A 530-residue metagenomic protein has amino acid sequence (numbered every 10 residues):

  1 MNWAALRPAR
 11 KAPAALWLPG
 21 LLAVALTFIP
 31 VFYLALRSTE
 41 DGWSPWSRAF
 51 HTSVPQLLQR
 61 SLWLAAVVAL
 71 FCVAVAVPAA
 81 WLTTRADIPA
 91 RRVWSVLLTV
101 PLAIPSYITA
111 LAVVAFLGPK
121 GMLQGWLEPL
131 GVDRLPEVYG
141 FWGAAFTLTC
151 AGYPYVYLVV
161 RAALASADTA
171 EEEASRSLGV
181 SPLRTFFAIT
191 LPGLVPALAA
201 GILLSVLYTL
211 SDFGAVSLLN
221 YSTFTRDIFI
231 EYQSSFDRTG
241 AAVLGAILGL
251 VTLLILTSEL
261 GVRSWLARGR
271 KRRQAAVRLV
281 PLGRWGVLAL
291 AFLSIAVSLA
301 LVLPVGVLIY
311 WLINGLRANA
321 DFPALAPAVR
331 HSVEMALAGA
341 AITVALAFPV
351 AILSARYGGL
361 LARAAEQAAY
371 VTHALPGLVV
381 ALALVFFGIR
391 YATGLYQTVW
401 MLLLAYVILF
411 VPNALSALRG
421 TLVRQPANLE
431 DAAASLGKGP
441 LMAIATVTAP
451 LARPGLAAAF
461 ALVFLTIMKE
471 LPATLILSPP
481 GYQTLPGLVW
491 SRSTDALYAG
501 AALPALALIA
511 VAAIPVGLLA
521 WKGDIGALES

Functional and structural regions predicted by a protein language model:
M1-R10: Short, Lys/Arg-rich, polar N-terminal cytosolic tail immediately upstream of the first transmembrane signal-anchor
L6, V262-L293: Flexible interhelical linker loops that connect adjacent transmembrane helices in multi-pass membrane transporters
R10-G42, F50-A165, G193-F213, A241-L260 (+6 more regions): Membrane-water interface segments at the C-terminal ends of transmembrane alpha-helices in multi-pass inner-membrane
A35-W46, G118-L130, L219-T225, L266-Q274 (+4 more regions): Peri-membrane helix termini and adjoining interfacial loops of integral membrane proteins
A86-A90, A165-A170, V180-L183, S234-R238 (+6 more regions): Juxtamembrane helix-boundary/capping and inter-helix hinge elements in multi-pass membrane proteins
A115, L210-F236, K469-Y498: Glycine-rich helix-loop "coupling/hinge" segments at transmembrane-helix boundaries in multipass transporters
S175-R176, A433: The alpha-helix within a helix-turn-helix
K522-S530: Short, charged juxtamembrane terminal tails flanking transmembrane helices
